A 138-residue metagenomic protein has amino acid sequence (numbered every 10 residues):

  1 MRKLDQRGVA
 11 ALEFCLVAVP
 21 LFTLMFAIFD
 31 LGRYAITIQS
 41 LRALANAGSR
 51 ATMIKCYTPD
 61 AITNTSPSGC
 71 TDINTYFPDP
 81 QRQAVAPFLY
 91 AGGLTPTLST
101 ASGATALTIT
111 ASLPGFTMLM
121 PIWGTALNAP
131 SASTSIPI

Functional and structural regions predicted by a protein language model:
M1-R7: N-terminal leader/signal peptides at the extreme start of proteins
R7-P20: N-terminal signal-anchor/signal peptide hydrophobic helix marking the start of the first transmembrane segment
A10, M25-K55: Aliphatic-rich helix starts adjacent to a transmembrane/signal segment
I38, N46-I138: Short, conserved structural patches
